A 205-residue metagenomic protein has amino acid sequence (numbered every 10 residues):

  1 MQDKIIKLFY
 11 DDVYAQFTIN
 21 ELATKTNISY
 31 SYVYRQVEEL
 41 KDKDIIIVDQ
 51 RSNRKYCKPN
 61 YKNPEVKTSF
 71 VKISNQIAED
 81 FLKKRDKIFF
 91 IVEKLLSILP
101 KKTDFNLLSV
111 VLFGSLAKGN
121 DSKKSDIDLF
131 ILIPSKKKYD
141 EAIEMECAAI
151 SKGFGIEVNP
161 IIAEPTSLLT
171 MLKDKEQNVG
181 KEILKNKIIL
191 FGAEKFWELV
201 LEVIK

Functional and structural regions predicted by a protein language model:
M1-N106, K118-K123, P134-K205: Catalytic core of pol beta-like nucleotidyltransferases
L108-L116: Short helix-loop-helix/strand-helix junction enriched in hydrophobic and basic residues
L129-L132: Short beta-strand->loop micro-motif that forms the acidic, two-metal-ion catalytic signature in nucleotide-processing
